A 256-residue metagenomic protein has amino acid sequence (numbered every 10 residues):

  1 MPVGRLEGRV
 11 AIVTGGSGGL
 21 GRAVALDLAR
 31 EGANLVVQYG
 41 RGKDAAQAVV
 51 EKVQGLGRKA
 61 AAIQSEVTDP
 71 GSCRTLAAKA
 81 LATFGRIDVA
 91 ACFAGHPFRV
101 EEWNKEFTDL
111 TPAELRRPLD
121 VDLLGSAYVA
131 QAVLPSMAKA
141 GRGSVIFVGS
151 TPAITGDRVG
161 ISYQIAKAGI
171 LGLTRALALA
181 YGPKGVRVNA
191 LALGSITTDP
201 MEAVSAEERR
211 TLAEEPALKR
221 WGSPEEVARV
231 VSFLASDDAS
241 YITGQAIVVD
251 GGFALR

Functional and structural regions predicted by a protein language model:
P2, T155, R210, E215 (+2 more regions): Short C-terminal tail/terminal secondary-structure segment of NAD(P)H-dependent dehydrogenase/reductase domains
V10, S17-G18: Conserved glycine-rich cofactor-binding loop
K43, Q64-L76, P112, E225-E226: The beta1-alpha1 cofactor-binding region of Rossmann-like NAD(H)/NADP(H)-dependent oxidoreductases
E101-L119, M201, E208, L212: Substrate-binding pocket helix/loop in short-chain dehydrogenase/reductase
T108-A127, R142, I146, I170 (+1 more regions): Catalytic Tyr-X3-Lys loop
A130, A166, T174: Active-site helix of classical SDR
P135, L179-P183, S240: Alpha-helical segment proximal to the catalytic Tyr-Lys
P216-V227, D238: A conserved structural motif in NAD(P)-dependent oxidoreductases
